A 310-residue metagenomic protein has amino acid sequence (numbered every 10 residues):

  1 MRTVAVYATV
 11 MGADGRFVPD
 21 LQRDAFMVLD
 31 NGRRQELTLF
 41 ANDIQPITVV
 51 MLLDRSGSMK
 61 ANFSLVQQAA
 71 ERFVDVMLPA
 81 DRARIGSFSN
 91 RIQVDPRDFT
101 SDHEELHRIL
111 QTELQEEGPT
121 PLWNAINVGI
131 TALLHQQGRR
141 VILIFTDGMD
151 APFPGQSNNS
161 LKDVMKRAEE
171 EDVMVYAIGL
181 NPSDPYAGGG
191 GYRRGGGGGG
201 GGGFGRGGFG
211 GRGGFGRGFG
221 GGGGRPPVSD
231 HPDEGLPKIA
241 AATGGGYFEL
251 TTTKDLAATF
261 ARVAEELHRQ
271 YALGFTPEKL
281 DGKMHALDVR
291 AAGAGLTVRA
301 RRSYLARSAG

Functional and structural regions predicted by a protein language model:
M1-G310: Scaffold/interface architecture of coatomer-like assemblies
